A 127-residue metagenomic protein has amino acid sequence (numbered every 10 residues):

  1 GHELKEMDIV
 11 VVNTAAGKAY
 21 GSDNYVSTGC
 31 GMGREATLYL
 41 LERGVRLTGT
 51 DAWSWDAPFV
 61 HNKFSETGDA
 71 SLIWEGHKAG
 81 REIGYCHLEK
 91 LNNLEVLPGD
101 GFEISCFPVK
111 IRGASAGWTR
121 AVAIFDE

Functional and structural regions predicted by a protein language model:
G1-E127: Active-/binding-site microenvironments in catalytic and ligand-binding cores
